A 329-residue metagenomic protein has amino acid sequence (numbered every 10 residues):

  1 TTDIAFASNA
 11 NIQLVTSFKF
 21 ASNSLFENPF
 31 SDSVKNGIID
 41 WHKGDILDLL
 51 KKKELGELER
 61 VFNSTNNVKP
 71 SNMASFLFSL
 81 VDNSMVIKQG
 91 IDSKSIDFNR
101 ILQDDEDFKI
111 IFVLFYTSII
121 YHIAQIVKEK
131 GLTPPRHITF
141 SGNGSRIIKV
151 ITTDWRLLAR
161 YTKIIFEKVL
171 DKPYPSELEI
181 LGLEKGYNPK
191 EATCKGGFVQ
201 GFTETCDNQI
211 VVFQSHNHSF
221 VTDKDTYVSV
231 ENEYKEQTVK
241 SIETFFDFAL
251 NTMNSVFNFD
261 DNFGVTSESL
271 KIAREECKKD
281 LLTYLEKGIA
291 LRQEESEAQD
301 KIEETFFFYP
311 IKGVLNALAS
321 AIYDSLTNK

Functional and structural regions predicted by a protein language model:
D3-T153, S215, S219-T244, D261-L282: Phosphate-binding glycine-rich/basic clefts of nucleotide- and phosphate-handling proteins, predominantly
N11, E129-G131, Y161-I164, E204: Secondary-structure transition/capping motifs at alpha-helix termini and the adjoining loop/turn into the next element
P29, P70, P135, P173-P175 (+2 more regions): Proline-rich intrinsically disordered, low-complexity coils
I147-S176: Conserved helicase motor "Helicase C" RecA-like lobe of SF1/SF2 P-loop NTPases
P175-K329: Acidic, glycine/GT-rich loop-and beta-edge segments that sit at the periphery of enzyme/chaperone cores
